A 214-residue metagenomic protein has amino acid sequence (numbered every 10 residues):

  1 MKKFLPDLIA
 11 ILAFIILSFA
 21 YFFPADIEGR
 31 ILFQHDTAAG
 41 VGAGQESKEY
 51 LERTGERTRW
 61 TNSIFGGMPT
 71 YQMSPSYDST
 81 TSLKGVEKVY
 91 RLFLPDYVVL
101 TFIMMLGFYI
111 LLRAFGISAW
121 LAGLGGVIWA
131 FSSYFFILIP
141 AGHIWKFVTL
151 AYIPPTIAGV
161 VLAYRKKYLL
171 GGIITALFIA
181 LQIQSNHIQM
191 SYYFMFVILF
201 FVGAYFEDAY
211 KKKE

Functional and structural regions predicted by a protein language model:
M1-F23: Start-transfer (signal-anchor) and selected internal transmembrane alpha helices of multi-pass inner/ER membrane
L5-I9, E87-D96, I117-G125, G171: Membrane-interface starts of transmembrane alpha-helices
I9-A10, N62, D208: N-terminal accessory segment at the very beginning of proteins
L12-I16, A20, F102, M195 (+2 more regions): Generic alpha-helical transmembrane segments of integral inner-membrane proteins, especially permease/transport modules
L17-L111, F115, V127-P154: Membrane-interface coil-to-helix junctions
G107-A114, W120-D208: Membrane-embedded helix bundles of polyisoprenyl
A209-E214: Short, intrinsically disordered, charge-balanced linker/junction segments flanking boundaries in proteins
